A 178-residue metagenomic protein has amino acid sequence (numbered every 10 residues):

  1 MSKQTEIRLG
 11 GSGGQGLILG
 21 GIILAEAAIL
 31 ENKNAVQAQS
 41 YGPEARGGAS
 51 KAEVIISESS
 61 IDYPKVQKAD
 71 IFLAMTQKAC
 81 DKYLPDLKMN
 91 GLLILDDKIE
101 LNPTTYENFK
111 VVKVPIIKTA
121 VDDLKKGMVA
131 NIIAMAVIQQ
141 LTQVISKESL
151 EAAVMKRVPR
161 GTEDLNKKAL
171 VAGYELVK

Functional and structural regions predicted by a protein language model:
M1-K178: Active-site cofactor/cluster-binding pocket
